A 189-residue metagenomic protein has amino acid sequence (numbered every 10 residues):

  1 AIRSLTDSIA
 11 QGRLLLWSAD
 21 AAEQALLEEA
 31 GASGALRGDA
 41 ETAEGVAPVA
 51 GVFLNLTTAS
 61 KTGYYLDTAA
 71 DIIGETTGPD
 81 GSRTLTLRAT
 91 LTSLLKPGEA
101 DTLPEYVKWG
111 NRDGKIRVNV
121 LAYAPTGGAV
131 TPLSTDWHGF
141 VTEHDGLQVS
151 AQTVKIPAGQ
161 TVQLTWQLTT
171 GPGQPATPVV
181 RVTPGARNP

Functional and structural regions predicted by a protein language model:
A1-P189: Lumenal/extracellular ectodomains and adaptor appendage modules of the eukaryotic vesicle/secretory system
